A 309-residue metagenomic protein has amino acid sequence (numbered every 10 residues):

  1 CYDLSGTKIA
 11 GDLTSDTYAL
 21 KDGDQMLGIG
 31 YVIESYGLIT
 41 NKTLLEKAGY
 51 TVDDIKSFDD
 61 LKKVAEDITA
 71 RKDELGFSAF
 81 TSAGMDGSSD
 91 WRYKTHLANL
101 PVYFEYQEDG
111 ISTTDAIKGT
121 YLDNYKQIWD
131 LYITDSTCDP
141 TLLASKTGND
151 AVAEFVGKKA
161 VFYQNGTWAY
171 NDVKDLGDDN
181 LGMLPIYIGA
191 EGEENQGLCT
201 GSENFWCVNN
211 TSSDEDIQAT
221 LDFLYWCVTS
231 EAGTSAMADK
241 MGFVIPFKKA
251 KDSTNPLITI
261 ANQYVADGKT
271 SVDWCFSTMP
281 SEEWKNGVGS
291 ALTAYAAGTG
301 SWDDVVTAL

Functional and structural regions predicted by a protein language model:
C1-G37, R92, H96, G182-L184: Hinge/lid segment of periplasmic solute-binding proteins
C1-L13, T43-G49, K56, E154 (+2 more regions): Extracytoplasmic "Venus flytrap"/periplasmic binding protein-like
Y2-D12, F80, G84-G87, V102-Q127 (+5 more regions): Short, solvent-exposed loop/beta-turn-alpha elements that line the ligand-binding surface or hinge of extracytoplasmic
D24, A48, D175-K240: Extracytoplasmic/periplasmic substrate-recognition and gating elements
K56-D60, L142-V156: Short helix-initiation/N-cap motifs at beta->coil->alpha
A65-E66, I111-S145: Glycine-centered hinge/linker elements that transmit conformational signals in sensory and ligand-binding systems
L75, G157-N165, D179: Alpha-to-beta junction loops
D239-P246, I260-L309: C-terminal capping/gating helix-and-loop segments adjacent to ligand/active sites or protein-protein/ligand interfaces
